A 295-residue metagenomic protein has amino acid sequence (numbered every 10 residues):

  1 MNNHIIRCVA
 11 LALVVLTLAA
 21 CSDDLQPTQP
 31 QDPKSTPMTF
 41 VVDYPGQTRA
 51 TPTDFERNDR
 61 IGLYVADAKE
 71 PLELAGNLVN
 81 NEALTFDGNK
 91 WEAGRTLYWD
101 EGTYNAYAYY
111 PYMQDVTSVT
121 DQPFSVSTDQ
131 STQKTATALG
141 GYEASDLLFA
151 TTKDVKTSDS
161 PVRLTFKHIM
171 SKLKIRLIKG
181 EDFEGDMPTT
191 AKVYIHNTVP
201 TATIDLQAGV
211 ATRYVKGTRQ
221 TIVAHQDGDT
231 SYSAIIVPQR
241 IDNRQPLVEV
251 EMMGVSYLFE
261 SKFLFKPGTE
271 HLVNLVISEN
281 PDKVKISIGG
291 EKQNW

Functional and structural regions predicted by a protein language model:
M1-A10: Bacterial N-terminal signal peptides that target proteins for export
T17-A20: C-terminal motif of bacterial Sec signal peptides marking the signal peptidase cleavage site
L25-M187, I222-Y232, K266, E291: Short, low-hydrophobicity acidic/polar segments
Q26-Q31, P267-H271, L275-W295: Short, polar/proline-rich extracytoplasmic segments that appear immediately after membrane translocation
F40, I61-L63, A191-I195, I204 (+3 more regions): Hydrophobic beta-strand residues in large extracellular and virion-surface proteins
E70, Y257-F259, H271: Short, isolated positions in well-ordered beta-strands
R163-M170, I236-R240, L275-P281, G290: Conserved "repeat-terminator" motif of extracellular CCP/Sushi domains
P188-K266: Contiguous ligand/interfacial binding patches
